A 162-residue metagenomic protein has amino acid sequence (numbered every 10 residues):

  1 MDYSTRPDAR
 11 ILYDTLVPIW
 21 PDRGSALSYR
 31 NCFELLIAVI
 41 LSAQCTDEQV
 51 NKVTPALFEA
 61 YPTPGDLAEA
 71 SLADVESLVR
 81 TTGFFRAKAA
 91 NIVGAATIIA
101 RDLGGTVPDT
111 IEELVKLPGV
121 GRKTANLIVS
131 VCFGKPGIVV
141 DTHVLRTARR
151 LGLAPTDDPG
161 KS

Functional and structural regions predicted by a protein language model:
D2-S162: Catalytic cores of DNA base-excision repair glycosylases
